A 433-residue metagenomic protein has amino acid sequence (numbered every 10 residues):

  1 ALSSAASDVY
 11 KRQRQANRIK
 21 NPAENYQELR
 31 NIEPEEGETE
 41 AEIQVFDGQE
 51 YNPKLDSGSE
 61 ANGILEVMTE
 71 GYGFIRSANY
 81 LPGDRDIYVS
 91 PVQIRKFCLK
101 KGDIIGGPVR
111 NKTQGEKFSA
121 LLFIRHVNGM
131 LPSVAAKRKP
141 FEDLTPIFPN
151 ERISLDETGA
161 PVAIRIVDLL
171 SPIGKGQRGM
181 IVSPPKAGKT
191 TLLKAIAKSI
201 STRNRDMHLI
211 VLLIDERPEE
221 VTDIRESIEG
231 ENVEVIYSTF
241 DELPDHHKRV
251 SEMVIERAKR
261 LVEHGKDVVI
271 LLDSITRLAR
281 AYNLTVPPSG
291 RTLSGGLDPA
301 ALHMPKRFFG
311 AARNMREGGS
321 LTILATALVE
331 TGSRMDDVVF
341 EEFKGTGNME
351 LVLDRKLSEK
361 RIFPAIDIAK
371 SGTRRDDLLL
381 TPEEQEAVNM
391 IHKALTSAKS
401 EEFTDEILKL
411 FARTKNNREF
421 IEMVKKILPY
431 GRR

Functional and structural regions predicted by a protein language model:
A1-A6, Y10: Single conserved hydrophobic/aromatic residue that forms the stacking wall/gate of nucleotide- or nucleobase-binding
R12-Q13, E28, E33-A135: N-terminal "pre-motor" subdomain/linker immediately upstream of P-loop NTPase catalytic cores
P53-A61, V162-I166, V254-K259, F308: Phosphate-interacting basic helix/loop segments used at nucleotide- and nucleic-acid interfaces
N111-I181, A187: P-loop NTP-binding catalytic core
L192, I196: Hydrophobic positions on the alpha1 helix immediately C-terminal to the Walker A/P-loop
A197-I200, D206-E231, V235-R433: P-loop NTPase catalytic core
